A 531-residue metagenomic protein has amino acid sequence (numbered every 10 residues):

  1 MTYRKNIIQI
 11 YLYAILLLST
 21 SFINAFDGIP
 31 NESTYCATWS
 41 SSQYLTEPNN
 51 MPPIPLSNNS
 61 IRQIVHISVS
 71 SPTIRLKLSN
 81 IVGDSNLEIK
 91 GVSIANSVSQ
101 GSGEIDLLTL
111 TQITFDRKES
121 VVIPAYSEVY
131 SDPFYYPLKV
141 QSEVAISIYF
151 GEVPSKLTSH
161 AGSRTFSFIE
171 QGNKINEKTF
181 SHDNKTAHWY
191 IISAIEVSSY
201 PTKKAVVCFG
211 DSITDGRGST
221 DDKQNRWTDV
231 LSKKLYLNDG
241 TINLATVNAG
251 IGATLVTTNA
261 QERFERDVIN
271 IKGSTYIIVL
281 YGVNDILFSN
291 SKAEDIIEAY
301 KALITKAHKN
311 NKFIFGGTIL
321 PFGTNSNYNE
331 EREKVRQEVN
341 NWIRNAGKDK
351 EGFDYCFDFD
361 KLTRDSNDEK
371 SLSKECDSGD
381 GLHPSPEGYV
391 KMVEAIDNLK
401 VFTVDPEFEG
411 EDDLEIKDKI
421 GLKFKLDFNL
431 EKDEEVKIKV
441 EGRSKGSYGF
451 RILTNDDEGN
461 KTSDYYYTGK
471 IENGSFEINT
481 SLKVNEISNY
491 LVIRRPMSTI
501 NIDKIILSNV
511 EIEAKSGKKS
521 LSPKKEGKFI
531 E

Functional and structural regions predicted by a protein language model:
F22-F209, D215, S219-D221, T403 (+5 more regions): N-terminal secretory targeting modules
W39, S60-Q63, N86, K90-G101 (+5 more regions): Conserved SGNH/GDSL esterase-like catalytic core that processes O-acyl groups on lipids and polysaccharides
L56-I67, I416-E431: Short beta-strands within extracellular/lumenal beta-sheet-rich domains
T114-A125, D457-E486: Extracellular carbohydrate recognition and processing domains and analogous Trp-centered ligand-binding platforms
Q261, L287, L320-T403: Catalytic His-Asp segment of secreted/periplasmic serine-dependent ester chemistry enzymes
F408, F424-K445, I478-T480, V510: Extra-cytoplasmic beta-strand recognition segments
F428, E441-E472: Extracellular ligand-binding interfaces
N479-I506: Extracellular beta-strand ligand-recognition surfaces/modules
